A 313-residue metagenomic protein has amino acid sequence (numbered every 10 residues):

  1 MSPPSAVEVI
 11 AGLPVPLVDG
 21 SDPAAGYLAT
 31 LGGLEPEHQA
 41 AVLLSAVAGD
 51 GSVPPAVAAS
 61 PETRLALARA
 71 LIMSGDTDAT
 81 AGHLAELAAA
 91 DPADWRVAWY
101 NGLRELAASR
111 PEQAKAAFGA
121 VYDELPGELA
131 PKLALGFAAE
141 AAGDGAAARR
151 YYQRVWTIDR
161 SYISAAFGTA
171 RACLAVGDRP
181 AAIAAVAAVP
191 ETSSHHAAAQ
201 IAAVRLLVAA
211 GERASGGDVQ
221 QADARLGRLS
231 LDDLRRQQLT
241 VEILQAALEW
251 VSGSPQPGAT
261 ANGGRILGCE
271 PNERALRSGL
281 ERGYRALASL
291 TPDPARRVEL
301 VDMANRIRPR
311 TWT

Functional and structural regions predicted by a protein language model:
M1-S60: Regulatory extensions appended to serine/threonine kinase catalytic cores
A56, A90, E124, I158 (+2 more regions): Structural marker of alpha-solenoid helical repeat scaffolds
L65-A66, R96-Y100, A130-A134, I163-T169 (+2 more regions): Alpha-solenoid helical repeat scaffolds
T77, P111-E112, G145, R179 (+1 more regions): TPR-repeat structural position
E86-L87, A120-V121, R154-V155, A188-V189: Canonical positions in the second alpha-helix
